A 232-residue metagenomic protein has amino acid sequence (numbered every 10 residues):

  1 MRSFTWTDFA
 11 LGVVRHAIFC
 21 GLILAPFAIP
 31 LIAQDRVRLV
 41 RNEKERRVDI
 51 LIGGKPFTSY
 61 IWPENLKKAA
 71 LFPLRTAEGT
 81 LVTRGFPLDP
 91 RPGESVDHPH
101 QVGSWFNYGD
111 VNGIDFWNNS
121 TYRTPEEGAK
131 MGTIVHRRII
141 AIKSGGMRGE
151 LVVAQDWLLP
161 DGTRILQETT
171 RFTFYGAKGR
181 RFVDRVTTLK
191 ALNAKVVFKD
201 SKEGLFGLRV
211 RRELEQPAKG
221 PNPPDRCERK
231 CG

Functional and structural regions predicted by a protein language model:
R2-F19: Bacterial N-terminal signal peptides that target proteins for export
H16-A28: Bacterial N-terminal signal peptides
I29-A33: Sec/Tat signal peptide C-region and signal peptidase I cleavage site
Q34-P99, V186: Beta-strand-rich N-terminal accessory domains
K55, A154-D156, T169-T173, V186-K190 (+1 more regions): Residue-level recognition of well-ordered beta-strand positions that form the cores of beta-sheet-rich folds across
P63, A70-P73, G176-P223: Acidic (Asp/Glu-rich), glycine- and aromatic
H98-G179: Extended, loop-rich substrate-binding clefts of extracytoplasmic carbohydrate-active enzymes
E228-G232: Short, intrinsically disordered, charge-balanced linker/junction segments flanking boundaries in proteins
